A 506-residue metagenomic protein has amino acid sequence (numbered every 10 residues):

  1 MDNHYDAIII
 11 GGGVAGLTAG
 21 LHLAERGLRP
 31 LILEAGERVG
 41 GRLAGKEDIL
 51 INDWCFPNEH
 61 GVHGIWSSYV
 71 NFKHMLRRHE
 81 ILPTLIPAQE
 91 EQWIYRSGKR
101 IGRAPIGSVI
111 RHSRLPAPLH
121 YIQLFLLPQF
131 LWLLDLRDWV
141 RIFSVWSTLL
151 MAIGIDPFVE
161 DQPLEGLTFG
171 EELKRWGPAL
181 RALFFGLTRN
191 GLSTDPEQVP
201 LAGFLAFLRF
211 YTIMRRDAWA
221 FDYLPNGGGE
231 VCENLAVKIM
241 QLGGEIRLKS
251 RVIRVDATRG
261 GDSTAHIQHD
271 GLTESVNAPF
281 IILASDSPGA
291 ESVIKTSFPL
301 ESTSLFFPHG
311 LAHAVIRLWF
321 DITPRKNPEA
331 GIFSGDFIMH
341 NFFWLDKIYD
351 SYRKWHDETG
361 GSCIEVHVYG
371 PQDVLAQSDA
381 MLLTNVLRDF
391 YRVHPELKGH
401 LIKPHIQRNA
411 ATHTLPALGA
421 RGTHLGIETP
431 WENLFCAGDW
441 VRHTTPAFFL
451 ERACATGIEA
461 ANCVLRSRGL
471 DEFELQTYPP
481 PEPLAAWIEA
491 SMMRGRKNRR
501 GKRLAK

Functional and structural regions predicted by a protein language model:
N3-I32: N-terminal Rossmann-like FAD-binding beta1-loop-alpha1 element of flavoenzymes
A24-I49: Glycine-rich FAD pyrophosphate-binding loop
R26, L248-E365, Y369-L375, A380 (+3 more regions): Mid-domain catalytic core of redox enzymes that form a hydrophobic substrate pocket/lid adjacent to a catalytic redox
H63-V70, V159-E165, E171, W176 (+3 more regions): Short beta-strand to alpha-helix junction loop
K73, R77-R78, L82-V199: Mobile amphipathic helical/loop "lid" adjacent to a hydrophobic cofactor/ligand pocket
F207-L272, F280: Helical element adjacent to the flavin cofactor pocket in flavoenzyme catalytic cores
S351-E358, A410-C436, W440-T445: FAD-binding beta-loop-beta segment adjacent to the flavin cofactor pocket
C463-K506: Active-site-proximal substrate-binding core of FAD-dependent oxidoreductases
